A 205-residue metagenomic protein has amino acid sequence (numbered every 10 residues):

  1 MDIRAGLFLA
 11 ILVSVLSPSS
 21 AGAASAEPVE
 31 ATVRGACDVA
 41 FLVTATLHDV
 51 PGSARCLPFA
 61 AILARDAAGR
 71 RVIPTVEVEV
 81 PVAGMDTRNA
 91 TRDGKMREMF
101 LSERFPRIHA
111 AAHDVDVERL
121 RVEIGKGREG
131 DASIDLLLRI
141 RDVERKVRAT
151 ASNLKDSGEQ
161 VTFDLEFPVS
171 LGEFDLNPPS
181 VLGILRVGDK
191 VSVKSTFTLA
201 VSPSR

Functional and structural regions predicted by a protein language model:
M1-A5: Positively charged n-region of N-terminal signal peptides that target proteins for export
G6-P18: Bacterial N-terminal signal peptides
A23-R205: Low-complexity, acidic/polar, glycine-enriched regions of mature
